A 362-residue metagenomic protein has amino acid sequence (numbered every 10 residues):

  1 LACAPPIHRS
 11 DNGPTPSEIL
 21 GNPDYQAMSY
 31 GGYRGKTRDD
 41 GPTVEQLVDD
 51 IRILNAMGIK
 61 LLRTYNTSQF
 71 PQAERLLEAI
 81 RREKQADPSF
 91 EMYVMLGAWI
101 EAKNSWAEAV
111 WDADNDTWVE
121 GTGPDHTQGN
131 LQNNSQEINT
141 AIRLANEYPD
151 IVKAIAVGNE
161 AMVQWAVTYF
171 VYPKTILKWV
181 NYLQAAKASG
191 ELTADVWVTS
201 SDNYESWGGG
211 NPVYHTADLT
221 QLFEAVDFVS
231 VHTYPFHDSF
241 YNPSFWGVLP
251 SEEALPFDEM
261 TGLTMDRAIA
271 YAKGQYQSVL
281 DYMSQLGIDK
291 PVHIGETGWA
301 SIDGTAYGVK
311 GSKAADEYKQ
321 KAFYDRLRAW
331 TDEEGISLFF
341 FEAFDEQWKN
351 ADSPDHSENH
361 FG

Functional and structural regions predicted by a protein language model:
C3-P5: N-terminal Sec signal peptide cleavage junction
I7-I19, P23, T305-G362: Aromatic-rich peripheral "rim/lid" segments of glycoside hydrolase catalytic domains that contact and position glycan
S10-T15, D49, R75-E78, Q136-R143 (+2 more regions): Alpha-helical scaffolding within the catalytic cores of extracellular/periplasmic polymer-degrading hydrolases
N12, E74-V196, I294: Substrate-binding cleft of extracellular glycoside hydrolase catalytic domains
G13-A109, L131-I138: N-terminal carbohydrate-binding/catalytic regions of secreted carbohydrate-active enzymes
Q26-Y30, K60-T64, F90-A98, K153-V157 (+4 more regions): Hydrophobic faces of well-ordered beta-strands that scaffold small-molecule active sites in alpha/beta enzyme cores
G35-G41, I59-Y65, G97-K103, E120-Q132 (+3 more regions): The substrate-binding groove and active-site-proximal loops of carbohydrate-active enzymes, especially glycoside
G129-N133, K153, M162-I294, A300-G304: Noncatalytic carbohydrate-binding groove/subsite architecture in carbohydrate-active enzymes
